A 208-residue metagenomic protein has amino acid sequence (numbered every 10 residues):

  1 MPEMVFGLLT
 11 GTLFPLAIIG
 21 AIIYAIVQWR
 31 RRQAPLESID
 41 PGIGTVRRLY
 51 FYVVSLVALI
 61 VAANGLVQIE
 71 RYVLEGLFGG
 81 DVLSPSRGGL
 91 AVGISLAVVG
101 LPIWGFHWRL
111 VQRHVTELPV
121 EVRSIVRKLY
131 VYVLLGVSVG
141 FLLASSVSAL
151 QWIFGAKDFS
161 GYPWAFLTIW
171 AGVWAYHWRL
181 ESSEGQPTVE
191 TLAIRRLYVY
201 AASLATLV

Functional and structural regions predicted by a protein language model:
M1-V208: Hydrophobic/aromatic interaction determinants used to assemble and anchor large protein complexes
